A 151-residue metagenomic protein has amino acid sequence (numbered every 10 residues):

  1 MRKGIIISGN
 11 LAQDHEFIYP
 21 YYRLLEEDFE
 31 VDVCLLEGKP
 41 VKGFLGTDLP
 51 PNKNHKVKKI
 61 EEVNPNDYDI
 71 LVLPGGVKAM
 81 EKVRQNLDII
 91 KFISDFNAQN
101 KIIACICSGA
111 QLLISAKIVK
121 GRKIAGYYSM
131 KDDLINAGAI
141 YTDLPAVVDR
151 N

Functional and structural regions predicted by a protein language model:
R2-P40, N52-N151: Active-site-adjacent pocket-lining segments in enzyme domains
F44-P51: Acidic/histidine-rich helix-loop elements that form or flank divalent-metal/phosphate-binding sites at the catalytic
